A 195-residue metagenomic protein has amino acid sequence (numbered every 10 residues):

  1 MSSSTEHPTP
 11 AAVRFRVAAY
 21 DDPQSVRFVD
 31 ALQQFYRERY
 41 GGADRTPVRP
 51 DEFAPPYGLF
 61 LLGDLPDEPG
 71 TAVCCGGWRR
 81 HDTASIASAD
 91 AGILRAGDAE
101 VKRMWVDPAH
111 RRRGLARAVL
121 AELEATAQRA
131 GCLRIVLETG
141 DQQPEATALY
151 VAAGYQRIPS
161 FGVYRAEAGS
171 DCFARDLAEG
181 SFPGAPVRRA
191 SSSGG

Functional and structural regions predicted by a protein language model:
P10-K102, D107-P108, L120-E122, T126 (+3 more regions): Acetyl-CoA-dependent GNAT
Y20, V136-D141, T147, V151-C172: Conserved catalytic-core motifs of GNAT/GCN5-like acyltransferases
D107-A109, R113, D141: Active-site acidic-Proline motif in GNAT/NAT acetyltransferases
R113, A125, R134-V136, V151: Charged, amphipathic alpha-helical coiled-coil/dimerization segments
R113, R117, A121: Residues forming the Rossmann-fold NAD(P)(H) cofactor-binding site
R117, G169-A178: Accessory recognition modules or surfaces
L120, A127-T139: Conserved GNAT acetyl-CoA-binding A-motif
